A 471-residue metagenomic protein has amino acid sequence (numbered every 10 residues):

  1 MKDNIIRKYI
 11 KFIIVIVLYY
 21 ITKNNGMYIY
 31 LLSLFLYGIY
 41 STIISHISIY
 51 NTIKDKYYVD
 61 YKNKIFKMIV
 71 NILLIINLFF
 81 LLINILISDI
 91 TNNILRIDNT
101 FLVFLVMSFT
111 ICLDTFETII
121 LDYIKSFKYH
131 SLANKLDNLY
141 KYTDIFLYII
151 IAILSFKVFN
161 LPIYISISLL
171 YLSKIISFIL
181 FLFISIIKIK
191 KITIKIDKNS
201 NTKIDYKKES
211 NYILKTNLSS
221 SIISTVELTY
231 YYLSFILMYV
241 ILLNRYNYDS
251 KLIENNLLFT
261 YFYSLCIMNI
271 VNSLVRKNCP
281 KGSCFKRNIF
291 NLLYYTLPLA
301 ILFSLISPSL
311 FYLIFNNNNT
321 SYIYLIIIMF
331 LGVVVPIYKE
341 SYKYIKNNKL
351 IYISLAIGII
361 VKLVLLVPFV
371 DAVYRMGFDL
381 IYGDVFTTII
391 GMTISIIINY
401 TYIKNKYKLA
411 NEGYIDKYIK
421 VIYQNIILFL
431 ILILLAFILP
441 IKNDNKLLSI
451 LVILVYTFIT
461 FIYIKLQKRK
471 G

Functional and structural regions predicted by a protein language model:
K2-L18, S177, F181, S185-I189 (+3 more regions): Transmembrane helical elements of multi-pass membrane transporters/channels
K23-G26, F127, S131, Y142-I184 (+6 more regions): Membrane-interface helix-loop junctions in multi-pass transport and translocation proteins
I53-I69, N256-F330: Specific pore-lining/lateral-gate transmembrane helices of multi-pass inner-membrane transport and insertion machines
L78-F101, F156-K157, A300-T320, V367-R375 (+1 more regions): Short membrane-interface helical motifs at transmembrane helix boundaries in multi-pass membrane transporters
L86, R96-I120, T260-F262, N316-K339: Alpha-helical transmembrane segments of multi-pass membrane proteins
L113-D137, M329-L355: Membrane-interface junctions at transmembrane-helix termini in multi-pass inner-membrane proteins
I163, S224-T229, D416-K470: Transmembrane alpha-helical segments of multi-pass transport proteins
I163-S168, I186-E227, N405-Y423: Interhelical loop/hinge segments that connect adjacent transmembrane helices in multipass membrane
